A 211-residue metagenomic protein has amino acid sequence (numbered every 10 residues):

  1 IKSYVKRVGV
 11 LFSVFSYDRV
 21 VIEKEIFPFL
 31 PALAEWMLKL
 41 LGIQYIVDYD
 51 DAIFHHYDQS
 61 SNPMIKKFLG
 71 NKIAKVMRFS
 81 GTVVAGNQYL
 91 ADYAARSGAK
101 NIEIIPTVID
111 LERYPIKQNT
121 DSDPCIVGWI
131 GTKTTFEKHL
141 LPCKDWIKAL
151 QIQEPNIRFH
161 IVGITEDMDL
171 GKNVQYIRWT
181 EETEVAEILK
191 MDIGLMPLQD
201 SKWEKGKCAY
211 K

Functional and structural regions predicted by a protein language model:
V5-S16, L30-I43, V47, I53-F54 (+1 more regions): Membrane-proximal helix-turn-helix segments that form the acceptor-binding/catalytic region of lipid-linked
V20, V83, D192-M196: Hydrophobic acceptor-binding patch used for acceptor engagement in glycosyltransferases
I22-P28: Short His-centered aromatic/hydrophobic patch
E25, Q88, Q199-D200: Short glycine-/small-residue-rich Rossmann-like dinucleotide-binding loops
F27, Y89-A91, E166: Alpha-helix capping/helix-boundary segments
Y89, I105-V108: Carbohydrate-associated surface elements
D110-Y114, T120-L189: Conserved catalytic-core segment of nucleotide-activated headgroup transferases in glycan assembly
K138, E182-K211: Nucleotide-sugar-dependent
